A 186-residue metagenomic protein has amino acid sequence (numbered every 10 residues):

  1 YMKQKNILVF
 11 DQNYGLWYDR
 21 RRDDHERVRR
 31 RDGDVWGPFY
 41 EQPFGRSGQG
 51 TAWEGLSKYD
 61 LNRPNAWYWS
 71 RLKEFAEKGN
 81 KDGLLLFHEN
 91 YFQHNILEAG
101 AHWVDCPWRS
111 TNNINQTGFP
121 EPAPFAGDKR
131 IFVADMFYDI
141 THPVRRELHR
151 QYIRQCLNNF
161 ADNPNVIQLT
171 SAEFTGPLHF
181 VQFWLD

Functional and structural regions predicted by a protein language model:
Y1-D186: Active-site mouth of glycoside hydrolases
